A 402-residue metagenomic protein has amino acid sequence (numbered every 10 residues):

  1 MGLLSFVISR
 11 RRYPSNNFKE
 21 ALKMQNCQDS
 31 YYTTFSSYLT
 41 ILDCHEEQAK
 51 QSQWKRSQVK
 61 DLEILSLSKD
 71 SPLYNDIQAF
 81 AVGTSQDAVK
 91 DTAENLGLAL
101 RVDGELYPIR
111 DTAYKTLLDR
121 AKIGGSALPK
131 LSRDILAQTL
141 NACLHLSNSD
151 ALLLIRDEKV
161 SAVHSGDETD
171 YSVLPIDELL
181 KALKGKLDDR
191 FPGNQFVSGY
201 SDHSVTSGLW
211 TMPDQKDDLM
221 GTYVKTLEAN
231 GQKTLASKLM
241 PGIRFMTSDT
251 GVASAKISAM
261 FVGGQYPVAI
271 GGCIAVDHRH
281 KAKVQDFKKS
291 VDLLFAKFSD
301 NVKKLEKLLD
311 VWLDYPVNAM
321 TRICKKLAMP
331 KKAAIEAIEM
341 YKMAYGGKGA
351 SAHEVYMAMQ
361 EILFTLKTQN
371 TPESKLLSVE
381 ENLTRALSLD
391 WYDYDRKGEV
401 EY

Functional and structural regions predicted by a protein language model:
L3-K23: Short, Lys/Arg-enriched N-terminal segments with co-localized hydrophobic residues within the first ~10-30 amino acids
L3-S5, Q25-D29, K375, E399: Short, basic/polar N-terminal leader/transit segment immediately after the initiator methionine
L4-S5, K23, H145-S147, L153 (+3 more regions): Compositionally biased amphipathic helical and low-complexity segments enriched in hydrophobic
F6, S15-N16, D87, R101 (+5 more regions): Intrinsically disordered, low-complexity, compositionally biased regions/tails
V7-I8, L144, L187: Generic low-complexity, intrinsically disordered sequence content enriched in small uncharged/hydrophobic residues
R11, K23, S36, D43 (+9 more regions): Short linear sequence elements within intrinsically disordered, low-complexity coil regions
F18-A182, F191: Feature for intrinsically disordered/low-complexity regulatory segments and propeptides
H164, Y171-Y402: Intrinsic disorder/low-complexity polar-acidic segments
